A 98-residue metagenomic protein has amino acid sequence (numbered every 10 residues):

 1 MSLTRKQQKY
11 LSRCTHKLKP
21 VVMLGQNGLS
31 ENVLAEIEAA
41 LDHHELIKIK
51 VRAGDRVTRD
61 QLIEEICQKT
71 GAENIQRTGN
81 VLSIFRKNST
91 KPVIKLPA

Functional and structural regions predicted by a protein language model:
M1-A98: Positively charged, polar, low-complexity stretches
